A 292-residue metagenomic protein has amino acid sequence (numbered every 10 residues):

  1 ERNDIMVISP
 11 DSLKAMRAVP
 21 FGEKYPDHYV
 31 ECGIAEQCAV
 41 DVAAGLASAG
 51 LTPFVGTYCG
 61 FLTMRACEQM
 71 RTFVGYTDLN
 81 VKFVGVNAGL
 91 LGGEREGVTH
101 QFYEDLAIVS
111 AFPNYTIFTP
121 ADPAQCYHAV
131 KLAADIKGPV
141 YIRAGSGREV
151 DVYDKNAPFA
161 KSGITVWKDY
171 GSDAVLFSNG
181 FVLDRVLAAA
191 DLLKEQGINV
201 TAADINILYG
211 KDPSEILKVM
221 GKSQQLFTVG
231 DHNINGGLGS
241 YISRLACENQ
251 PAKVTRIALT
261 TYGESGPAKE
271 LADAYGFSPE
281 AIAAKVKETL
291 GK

Functional and structural regions predicted by a protein language model:
E1-R143, R148-E149, P279-A281: Thiamine diphosphate
D4, S9-E23, G92-R95, G145-K292: Thiamine diphosphate
